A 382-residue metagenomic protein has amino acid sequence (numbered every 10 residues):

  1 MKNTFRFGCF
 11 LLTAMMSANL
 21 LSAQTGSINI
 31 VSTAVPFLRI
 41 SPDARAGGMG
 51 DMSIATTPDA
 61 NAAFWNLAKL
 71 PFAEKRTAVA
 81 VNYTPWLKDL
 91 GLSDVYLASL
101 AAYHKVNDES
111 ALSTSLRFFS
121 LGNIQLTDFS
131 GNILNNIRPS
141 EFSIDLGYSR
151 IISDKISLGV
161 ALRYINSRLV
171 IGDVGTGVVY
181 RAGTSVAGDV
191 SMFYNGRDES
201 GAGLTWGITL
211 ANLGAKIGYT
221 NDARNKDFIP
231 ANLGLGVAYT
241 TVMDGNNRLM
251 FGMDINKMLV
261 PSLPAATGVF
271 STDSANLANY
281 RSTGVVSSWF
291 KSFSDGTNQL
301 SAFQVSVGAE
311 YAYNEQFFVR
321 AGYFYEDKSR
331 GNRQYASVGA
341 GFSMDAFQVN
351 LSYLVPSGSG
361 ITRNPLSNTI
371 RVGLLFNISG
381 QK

Functional and structural regions predicted by a protein language model:
M1-S27, V237, A309: Bacterial Sec-dependent N-terminal signal peptides
Q24-K382: Subset of outer-membrane beta-barrel
